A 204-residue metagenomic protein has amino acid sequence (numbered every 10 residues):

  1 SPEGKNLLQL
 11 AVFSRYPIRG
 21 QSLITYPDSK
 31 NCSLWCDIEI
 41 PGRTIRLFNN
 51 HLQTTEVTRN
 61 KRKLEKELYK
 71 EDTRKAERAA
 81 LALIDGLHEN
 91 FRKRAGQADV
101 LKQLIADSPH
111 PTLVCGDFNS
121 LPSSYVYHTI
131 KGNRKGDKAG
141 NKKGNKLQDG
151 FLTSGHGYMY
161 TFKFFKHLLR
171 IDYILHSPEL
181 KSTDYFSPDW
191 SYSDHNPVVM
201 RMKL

Functional and structural regions predicted by a protein language model:
S1-E65: Structured beta-strand-rich core segments of catalytic domains in phosphoester-bond hydrolases
K5-L10, R19-Q21, I84-L87, G144-D149 (+1 more regions): N-terminal start-of-chain detector that recognizes signal peptides and the immediate post-cleavage beginning
N6-L7, Y69-K75, D99-V100, G144: Short hydrophobic/aromatic-rich motifs at helix boundaries and adjacent loops
Q9, G42-R43, Q53-T55, A76-I84 (+3 more regions): Short C-terminal domain-edge/linker segments immediately following a structured domain
L23, D85-F91, L113-C115: Second-shell loop/turn segments in exported
V57-E67, H88-R92, G132, K163-F164: Phosphate-binding glycine-rich loops and adjacent basic patches that engage nucleotide phosphates, nucleic-acid
R62-G86: A solvent-exposed, charged loop/short amphipathic helix patch at secondary-structure junctions
R92-G96, V100-L113, F118-L204: Metal-dependent phosphoester-hydrolase catalytic domains
